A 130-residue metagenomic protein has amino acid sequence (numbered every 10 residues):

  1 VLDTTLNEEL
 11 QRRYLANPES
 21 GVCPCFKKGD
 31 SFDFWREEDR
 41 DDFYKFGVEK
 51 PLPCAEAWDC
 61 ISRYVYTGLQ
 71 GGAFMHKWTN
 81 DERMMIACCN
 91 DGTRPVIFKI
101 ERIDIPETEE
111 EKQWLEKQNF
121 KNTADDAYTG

Functional and structural regions predicted by a protein language model:
V1-R12: Short, basic/aromatic beta-hairpin or loop at an interaction surface
L2, W35-E37, E101-I103: A structural detector for beta-sheet-dominated domains
Q11-D42: Short, flexible N-terminal segments of the mature chain
P18-K28, K117-G130: Short, cationic low-complexity segments
C23-C25, C54, C88-C89: Disulfide-bonded cysteines in secreted/extracellular proteins and peptides
K27, F32, L52-P53, I61: N-terminal accessory segment detector
D39-A57: Short, Lys/Arg- and Gly-enriched loop/turn segments at beta-strand edges
I61-A127: Short, compact, well-ordered microdomains
